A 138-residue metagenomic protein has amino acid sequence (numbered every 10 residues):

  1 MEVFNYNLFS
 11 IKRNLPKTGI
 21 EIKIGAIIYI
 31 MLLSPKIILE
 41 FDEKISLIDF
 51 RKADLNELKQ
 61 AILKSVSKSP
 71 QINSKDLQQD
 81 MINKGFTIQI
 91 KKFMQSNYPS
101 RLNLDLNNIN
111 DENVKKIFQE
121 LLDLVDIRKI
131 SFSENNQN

Functional and structural regions predicted by a protein language model:
M1-S69, R101-L104, K116-E134: Non-catalytic protein-protein interaction segments used by genome-maintenance enzymes to assemble and couple activities
Q71-R128: Amphipathic alpha-helical segments at domain termini/boundaries
Q137-N138: Short, Lys/Glu-rich amphipathic helical modules
